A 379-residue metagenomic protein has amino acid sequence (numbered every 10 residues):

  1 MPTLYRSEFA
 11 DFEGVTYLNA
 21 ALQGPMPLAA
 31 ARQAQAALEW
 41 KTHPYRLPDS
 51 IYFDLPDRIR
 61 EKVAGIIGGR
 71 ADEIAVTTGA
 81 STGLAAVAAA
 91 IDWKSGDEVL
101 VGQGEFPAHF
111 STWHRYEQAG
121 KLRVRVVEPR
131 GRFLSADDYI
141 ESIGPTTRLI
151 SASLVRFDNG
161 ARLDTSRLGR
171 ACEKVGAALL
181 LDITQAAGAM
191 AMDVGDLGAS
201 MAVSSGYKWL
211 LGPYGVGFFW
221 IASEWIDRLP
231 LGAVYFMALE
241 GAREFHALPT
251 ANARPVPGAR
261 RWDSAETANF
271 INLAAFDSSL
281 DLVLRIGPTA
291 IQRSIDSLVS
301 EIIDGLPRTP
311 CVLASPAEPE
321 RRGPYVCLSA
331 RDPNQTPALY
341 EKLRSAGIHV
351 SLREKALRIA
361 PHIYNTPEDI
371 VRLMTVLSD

Functional and structural regions predicted by a protein language model:
M1-D379: Pyridoxal 5′-phosphate
